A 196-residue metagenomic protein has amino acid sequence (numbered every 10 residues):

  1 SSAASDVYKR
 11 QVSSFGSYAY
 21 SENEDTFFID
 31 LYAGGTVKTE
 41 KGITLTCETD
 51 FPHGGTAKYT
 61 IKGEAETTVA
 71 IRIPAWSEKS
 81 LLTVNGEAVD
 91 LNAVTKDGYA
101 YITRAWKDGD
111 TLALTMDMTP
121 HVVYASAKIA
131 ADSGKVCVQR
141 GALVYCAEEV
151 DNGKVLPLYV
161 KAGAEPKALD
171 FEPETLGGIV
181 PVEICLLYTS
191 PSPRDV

Functional and structural regions predicted by a protein language model:
S1-K62, T95, R104, T111 (+2 more regions): C-terminal beta-rich recognition modules with glycine/proline-rich loops and embedded aromatic residues
E66-P74: Surface-exposed beta-strand/loop patches in extracellular or lumenal glycoproteins
S77-T103, V122-K128: Solvent-exposed beta-strand/loop surfaces of large extracellular or lumenal domains
